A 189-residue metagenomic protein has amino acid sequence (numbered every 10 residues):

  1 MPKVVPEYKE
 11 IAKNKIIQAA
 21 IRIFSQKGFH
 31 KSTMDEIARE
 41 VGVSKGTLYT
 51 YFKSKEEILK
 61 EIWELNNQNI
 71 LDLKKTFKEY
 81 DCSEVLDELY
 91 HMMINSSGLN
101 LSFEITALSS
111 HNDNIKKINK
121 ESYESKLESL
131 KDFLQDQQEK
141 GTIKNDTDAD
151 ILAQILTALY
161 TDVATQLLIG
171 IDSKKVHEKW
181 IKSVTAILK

Functional and structural regions predicted by a protein language model:
M1-K27, S32-E40, E57: Basic, helix-initiating cap at the start of DNA-binding domains
G42-F52: Short hydrophobic/aromatic patch on the recognition helix
L59-N66: Alpha-helical DNA-contacting segments of helix-turn-helix folds
E61, D72-L99, A149-L156, E178: Hydrophobic alpha-helical connector segments
K75, I94-S97, D113-K140, I151: Amphipathic alpha-helical packing segments from all-alpha helical-bundle domains
S83-H91, E128, D132, D136 (+1 more regions): C-terminal peripheral helix-coil segments that are non-catalytic and often amphipathic
I94-K117, T165, I169: Amphipathic alpha-helical segments used for helix-helix packing
K116-K120, Q138-V184: Hydrophobic/aromatic-rich alpha-helical bundle segments in the mid-to-C-terminal region
